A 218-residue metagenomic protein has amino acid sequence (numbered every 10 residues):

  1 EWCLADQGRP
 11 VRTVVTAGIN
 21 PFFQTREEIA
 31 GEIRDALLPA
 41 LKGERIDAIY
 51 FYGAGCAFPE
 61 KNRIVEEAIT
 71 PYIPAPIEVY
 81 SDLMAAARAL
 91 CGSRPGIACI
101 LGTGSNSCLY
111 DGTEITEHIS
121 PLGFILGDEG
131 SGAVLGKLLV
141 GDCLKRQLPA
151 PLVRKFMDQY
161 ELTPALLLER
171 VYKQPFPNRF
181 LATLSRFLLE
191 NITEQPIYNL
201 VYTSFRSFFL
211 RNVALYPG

Functional and structural regions predicted by a protein language model:
E1-G31, I115-E117, P121: Short glycine-rich, Thr/Ser-proximal phosphate-binding strand/loop in the N-terminal lobe of ATP-dependent enzymes
E1-V11, G96-D111: Gly/Thr-rich phosphate-binding beta-strand-loop-beta motif of the actin/hexokinase/Hsp70
G18-F22, L38-E78, L90-C91, Q174: Short beta-strand-loop/turn "lid" adjacent to the catalytic site in phosphate-handling enzymes
F23, M157-P217: Adenine-nucleotide phosphate-binding core of ATP-dependent small-molecule kinases
I33-A48, F209-G218: Phosphate/pyrophosphate-binding loops at sites that engage ATP/ADP/AMP, CoA/4′-phosphopantetheine, polyphosphate
Y50-C56, L101-G104, P217-G218: Glycine-rich beta-strand-to-loop/alpha-helix junction loops that act as flexible
P76-C99: Conserved phosphate-binding catalytic cores of ATP/NTP-utilizing and phosphoryl-transfer enzymes
I115-E161: Glycine-rich phosphate-binding loop plus the immediately following alpha-helix
